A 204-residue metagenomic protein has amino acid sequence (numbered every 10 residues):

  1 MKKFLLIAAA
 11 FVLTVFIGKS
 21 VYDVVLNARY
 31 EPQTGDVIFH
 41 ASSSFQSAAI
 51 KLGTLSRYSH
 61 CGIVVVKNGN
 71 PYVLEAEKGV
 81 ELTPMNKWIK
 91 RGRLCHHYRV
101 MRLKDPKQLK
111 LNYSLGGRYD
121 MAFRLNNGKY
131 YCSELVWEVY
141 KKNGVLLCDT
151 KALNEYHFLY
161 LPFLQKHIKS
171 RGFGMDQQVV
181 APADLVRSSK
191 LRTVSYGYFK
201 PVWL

Functional and structural regions predicted by a protein language model:
M1-K2: N-terminal hydrophobic targeting signals that begin at the initiator methionine
L5-L204: Cysteine-nucleophile amide-bond enzymes
